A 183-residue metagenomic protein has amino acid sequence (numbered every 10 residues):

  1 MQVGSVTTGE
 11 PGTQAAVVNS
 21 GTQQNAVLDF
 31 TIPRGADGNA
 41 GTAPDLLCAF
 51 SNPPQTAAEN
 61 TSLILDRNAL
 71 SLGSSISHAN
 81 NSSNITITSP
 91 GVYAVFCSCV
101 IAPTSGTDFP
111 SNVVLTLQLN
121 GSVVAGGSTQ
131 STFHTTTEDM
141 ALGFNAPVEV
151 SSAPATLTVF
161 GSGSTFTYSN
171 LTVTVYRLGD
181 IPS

Functional and structural regions predicted by a protein language model:
M1-Q55: Collagen/collagen-like triple-helix sequence repeat recognition
N39-S183: Extracellular jelly-roll beta-sandwich "head" domains, especially the C-terminal globular C1q domain
